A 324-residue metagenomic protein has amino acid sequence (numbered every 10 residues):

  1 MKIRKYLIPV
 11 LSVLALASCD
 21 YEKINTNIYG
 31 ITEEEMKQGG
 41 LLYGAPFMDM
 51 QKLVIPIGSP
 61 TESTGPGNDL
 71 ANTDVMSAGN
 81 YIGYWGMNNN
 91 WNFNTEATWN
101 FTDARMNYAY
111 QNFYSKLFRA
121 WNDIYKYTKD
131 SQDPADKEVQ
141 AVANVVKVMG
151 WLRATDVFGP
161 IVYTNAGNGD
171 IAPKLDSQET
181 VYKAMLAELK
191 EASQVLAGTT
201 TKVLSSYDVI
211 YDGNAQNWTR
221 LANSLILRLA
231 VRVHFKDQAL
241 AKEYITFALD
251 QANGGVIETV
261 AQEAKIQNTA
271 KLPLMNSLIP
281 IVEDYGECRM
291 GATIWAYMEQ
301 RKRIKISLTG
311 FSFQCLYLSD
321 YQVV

Functional and structural regions predicted by a protein language model:
M1-A17: Sec-dependent bacterial lipoprotein signal peptides
L11, A45, I304-L308: Sequence-level motif detector for i,i+2 pairs with an aromatic at +2
L14-A15, S59, Q238: Alpha-helical transmembrane segments and their juxtamembrane interfaces
L14-L16, L70, S77, W295 (+2 more regions): Residue-level detector of intrinsically disordered, flexible termini and proteolytic processing junctions
C19-G83, S115, D130: Membrane-proximal, proline-rich intrinsically disordered regions
G40, N88-V324: Structured, solvent-exposed acidic/aromatic patches
